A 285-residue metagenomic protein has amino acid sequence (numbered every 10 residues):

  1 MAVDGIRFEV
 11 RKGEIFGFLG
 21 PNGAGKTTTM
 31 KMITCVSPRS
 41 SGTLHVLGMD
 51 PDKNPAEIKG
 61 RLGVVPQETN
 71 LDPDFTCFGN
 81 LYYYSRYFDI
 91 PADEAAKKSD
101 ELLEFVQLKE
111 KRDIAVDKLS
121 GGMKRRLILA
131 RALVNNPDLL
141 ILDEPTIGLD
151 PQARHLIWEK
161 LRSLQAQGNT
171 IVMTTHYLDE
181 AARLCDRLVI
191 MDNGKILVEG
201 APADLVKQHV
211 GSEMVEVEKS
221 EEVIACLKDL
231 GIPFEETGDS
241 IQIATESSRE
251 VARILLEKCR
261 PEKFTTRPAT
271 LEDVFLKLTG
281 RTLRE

Functional and structural regions predicted by a protein language model:
Y82, R86, D93-K111: Conserved ABC ATPase "signature" region
A115-L119: Conserved ABC ATPase signature
N136: Conserved catalytic motifs of ABC-family nucleotide-binding domains
L140-D143: Catalytic Walker B motif of ABC-type/P-loop ATPase nucleotide-binding domains
W158-E246: ABC transporter nucleotide-binding domain
